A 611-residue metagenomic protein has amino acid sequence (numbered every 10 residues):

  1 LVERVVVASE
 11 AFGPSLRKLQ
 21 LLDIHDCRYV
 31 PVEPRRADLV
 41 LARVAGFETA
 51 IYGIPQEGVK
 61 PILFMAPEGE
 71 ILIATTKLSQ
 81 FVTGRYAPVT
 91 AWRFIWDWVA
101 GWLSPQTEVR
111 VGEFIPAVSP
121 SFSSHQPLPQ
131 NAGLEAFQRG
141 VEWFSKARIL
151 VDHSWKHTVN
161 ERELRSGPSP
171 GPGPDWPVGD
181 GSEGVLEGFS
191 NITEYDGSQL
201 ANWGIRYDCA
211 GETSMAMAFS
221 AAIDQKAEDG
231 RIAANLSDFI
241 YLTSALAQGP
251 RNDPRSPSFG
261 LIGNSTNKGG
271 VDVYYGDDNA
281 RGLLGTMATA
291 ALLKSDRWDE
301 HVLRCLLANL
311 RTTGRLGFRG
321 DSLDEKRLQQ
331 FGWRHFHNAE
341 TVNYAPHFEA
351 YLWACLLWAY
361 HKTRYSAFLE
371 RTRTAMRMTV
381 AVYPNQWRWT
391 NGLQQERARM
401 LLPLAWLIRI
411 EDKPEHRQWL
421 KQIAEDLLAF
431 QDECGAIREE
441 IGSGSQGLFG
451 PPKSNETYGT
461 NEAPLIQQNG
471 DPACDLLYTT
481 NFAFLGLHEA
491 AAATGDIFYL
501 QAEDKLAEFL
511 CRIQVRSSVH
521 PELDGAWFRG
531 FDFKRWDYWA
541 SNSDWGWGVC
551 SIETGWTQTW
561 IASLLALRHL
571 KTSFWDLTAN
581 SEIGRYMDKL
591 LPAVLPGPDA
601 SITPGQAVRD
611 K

Functional and structural regions predicted by a protein language model:
L1, E68-E70: Short alpha-beta junction capping motif
L1-I51: An acidic, glycine-rich "communication" segment
V30-E33, V40-R43, F64, E68 (+1 more regions): Glycan-recognition and catalytic cores of secretory/periplasmic carbohydrate-active enzymes
R43, I71-K77: Active-site-proximal beta-strand elements of phosphoester/diester hydrolases
P55-K60: Short, surface-exposed coil-to-beta transition loops
V82-A91: A short acidic/glycine-rich loop-to-helix N-cap element
A91-I95, L577: Extracellular carbohydrate recognition
I95-E108: Short, structured interface segments
